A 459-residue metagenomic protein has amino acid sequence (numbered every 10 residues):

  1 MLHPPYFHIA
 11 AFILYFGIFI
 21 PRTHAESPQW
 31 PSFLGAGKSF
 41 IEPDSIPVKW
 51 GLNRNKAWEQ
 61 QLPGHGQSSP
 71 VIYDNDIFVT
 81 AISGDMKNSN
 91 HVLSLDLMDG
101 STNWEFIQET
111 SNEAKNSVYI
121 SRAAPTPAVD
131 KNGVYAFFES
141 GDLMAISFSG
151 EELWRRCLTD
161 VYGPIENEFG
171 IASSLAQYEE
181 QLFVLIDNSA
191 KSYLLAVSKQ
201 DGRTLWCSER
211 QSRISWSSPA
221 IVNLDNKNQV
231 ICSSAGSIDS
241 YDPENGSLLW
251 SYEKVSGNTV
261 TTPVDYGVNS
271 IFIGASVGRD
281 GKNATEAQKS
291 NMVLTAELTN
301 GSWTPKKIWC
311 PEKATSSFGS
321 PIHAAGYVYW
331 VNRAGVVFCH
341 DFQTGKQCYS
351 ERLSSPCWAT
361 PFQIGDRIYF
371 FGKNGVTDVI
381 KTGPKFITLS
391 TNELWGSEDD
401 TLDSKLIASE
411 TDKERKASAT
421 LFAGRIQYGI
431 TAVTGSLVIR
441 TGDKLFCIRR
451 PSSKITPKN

Functional and structural regions predicted by a protein language model:
M1-Y6: N-terminal secretory signal peptides that target proteins for export/translocation
H8-I18: Bacterial N-terminal signal peptides
R22-N459: Noncatalytic, solvent-exposed loop/strand surfaces of beta-propeller-type extracellular/periplasmic domains
